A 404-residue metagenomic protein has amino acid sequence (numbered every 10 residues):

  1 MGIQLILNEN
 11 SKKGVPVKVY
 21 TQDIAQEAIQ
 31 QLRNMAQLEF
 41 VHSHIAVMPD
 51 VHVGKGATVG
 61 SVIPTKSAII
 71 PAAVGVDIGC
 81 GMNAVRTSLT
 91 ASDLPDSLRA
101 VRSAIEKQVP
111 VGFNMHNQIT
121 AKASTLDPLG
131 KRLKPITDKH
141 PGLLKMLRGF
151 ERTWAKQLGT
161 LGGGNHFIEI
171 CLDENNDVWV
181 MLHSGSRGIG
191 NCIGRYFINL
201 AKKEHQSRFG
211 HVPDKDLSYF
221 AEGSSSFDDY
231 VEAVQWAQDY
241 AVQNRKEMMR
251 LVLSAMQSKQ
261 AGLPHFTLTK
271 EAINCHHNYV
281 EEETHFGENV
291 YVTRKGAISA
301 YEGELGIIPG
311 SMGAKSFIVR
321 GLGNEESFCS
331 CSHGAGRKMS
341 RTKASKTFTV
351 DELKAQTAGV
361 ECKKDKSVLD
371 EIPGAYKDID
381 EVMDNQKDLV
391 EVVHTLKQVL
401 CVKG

Functional and structural regions predicted by a protein language model:
G2-Q31, F40-I45, V53-V59, I69-P71 (+3 more regions): Domain-length cofactor-binding catalytic modules of enzymes
A36: Beta-strand elements of modular eukaryotic interaction domains
K55-N83: Active-site cofactor/substrate anionic-group-binding motifs, chiefly glycine- and Lys/Arg-rich phosphate-binding loops
I63, I119-A123, N199, R250: Short, well-ordered alpha-helices that flank and scaffold nucleotide-derived cofactor binding pockets
K66-S67, S88-T90, L322: Short loop segments at secondary-structure junctions
G81-K122: Compact, glycine/acidic-enriched structural inserts
T120-L129, L133-K134: Acidic, glycine-rich loop-and-strand cores that form catalytic or ligand-binding grooves in diverse globular domains
